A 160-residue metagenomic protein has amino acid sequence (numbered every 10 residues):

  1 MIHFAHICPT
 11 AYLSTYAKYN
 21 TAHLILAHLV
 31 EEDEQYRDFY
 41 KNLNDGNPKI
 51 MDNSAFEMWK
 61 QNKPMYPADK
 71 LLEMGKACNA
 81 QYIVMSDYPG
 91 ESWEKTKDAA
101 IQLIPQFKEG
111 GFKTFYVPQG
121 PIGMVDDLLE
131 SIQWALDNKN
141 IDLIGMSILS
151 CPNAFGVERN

Functional and structural regions predicted by a protein language model:
M1-K108: Non-catalytic, usually N-terminal nucleic-acid engagement modules in DNA/RNA processing proteins
T114-N160: Glycine-rich phosphate/ribose-binding loops and adjacent secondary-structure elements that form binding surfaces
